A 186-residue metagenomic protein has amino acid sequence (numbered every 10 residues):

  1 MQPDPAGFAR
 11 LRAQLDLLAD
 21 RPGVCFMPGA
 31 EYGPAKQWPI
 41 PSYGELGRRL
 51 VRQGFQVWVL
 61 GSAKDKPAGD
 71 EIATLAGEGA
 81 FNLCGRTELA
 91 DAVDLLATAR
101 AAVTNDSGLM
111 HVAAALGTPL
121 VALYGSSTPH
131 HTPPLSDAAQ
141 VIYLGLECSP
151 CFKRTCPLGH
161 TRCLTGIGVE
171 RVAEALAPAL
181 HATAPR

Functional and structural regions predicted by a protein language model:
M1-A35, I40, R186: Mid-sequence helix-capping/hinge segment at a functional interface
P5, I40, K66, G166-E170: Electropositive phosphate-/nucleotide-binding environments in soluble metabolic enzymes
A6, E88-D91, E147-P150: A short acidic, often aromatic-flanked loop/helix-cap motif at beta-alpha or helix-coil junctions that lines enzyme
A13, L17, R52, T74-E78 (+2 more regions): Secondary-structure boundary motif
G33, K66, L89, P129-H130 (+1 more regions): Flexible, glycine-rich phosphate/dinucleotide-binding loops and adjacent beta-alpha linkers at cofactor/substrate
P39-G125: Donor-binding and catalytic core of enzymes assembling or modifying cell-surface/extracellular glycoconjugates
E71-T74, N82-L83, H111-R186: Nucleotide-sugar donor-binding patch of glycosyltransferase catalytic domains
